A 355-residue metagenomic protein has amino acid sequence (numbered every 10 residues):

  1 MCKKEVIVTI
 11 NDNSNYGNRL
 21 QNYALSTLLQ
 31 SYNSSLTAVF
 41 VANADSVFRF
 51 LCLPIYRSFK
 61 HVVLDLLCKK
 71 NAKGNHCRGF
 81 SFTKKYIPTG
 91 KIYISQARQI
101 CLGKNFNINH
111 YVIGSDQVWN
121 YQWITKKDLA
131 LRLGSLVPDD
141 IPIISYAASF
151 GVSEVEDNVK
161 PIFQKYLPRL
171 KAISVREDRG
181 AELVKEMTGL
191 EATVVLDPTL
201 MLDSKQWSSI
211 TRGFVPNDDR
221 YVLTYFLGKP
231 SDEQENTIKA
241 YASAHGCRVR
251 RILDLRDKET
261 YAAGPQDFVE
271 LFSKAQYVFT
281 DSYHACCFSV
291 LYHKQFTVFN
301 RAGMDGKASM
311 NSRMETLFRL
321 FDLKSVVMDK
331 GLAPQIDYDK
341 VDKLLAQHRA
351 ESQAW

Functional and structural regions predicted by a protein language model:
M1-W355: Active-site anion-handling motifs in enzyme catalytic cores
